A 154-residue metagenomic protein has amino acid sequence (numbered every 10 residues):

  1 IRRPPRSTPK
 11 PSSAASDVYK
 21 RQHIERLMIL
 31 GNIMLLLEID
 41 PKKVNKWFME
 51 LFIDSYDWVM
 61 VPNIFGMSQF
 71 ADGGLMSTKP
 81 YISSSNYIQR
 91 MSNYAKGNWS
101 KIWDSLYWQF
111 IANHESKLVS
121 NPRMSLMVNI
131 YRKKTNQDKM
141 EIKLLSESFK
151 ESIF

Functional and structural regions predicted by a protein language model:
I1-A15, Y19: Single conserved hydrophobic/aromatic residue that forms the stacking wall/gate of nucleotide- or nucleobase-binding
S16-F154: C-terminal catalytic domain of photolyase/cryptochrome flavoproteins, centering on the FAD-binding pocket
